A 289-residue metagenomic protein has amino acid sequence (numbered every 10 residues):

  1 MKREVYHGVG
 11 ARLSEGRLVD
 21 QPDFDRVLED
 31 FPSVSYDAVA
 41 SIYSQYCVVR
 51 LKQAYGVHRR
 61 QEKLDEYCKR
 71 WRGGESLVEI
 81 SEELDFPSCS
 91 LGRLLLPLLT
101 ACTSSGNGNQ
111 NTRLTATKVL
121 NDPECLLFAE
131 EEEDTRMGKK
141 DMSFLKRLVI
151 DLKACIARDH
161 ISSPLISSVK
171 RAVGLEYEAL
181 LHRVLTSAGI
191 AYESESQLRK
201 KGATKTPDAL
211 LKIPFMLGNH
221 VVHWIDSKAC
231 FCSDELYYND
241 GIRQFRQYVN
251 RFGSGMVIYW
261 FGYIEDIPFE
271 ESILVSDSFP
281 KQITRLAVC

Functional and structural regions predicted by a protein language model:
M1-I150: Nuclease-adjacent, charged terminal/linker segments that flank catalytic cores
L64-C68, H182, I242-V249: Short amphipathic alpha-helical segments and helix-helix/interface helices
I150-R199: Acidic-basic catalytic patches of nuclease active cores, encompassing PD-(D/E)XK and other metal-cofactor nuclease
L181, L185, P207-D234: Conserved catalytic cores of phosphodiester-cleaving nucleases, focusing on short active-site segments
S194-E195, V257, V275: A structural preference for short, hydrophobic beta-strand core positions in alpha/beta folds
R199-D208: Beta-rich nucleic-acid/ligand-interaction surfaces
H223-E271: Catalytic cores of nucleic-acid endonucleases
F261-C289: Domain-level recognition of nuclease-like catalytic cores that cleave nucleotide substrates
